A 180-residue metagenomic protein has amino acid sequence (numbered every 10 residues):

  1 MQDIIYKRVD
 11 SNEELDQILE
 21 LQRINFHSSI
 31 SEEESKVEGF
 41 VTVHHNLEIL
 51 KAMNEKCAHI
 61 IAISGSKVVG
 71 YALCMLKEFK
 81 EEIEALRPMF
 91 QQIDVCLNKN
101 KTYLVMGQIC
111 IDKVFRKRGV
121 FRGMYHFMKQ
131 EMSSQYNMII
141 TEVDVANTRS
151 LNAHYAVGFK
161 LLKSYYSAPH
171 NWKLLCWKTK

Functional and structural regions predicted by a protein language model:
M1-D16, E20, I24, S28: Conserved N-terminal entry element of GNAT/NAT acetyltransferase domains
H27-L47: Conserved GNAT-fold acetyl-CoA-binding loop/helix
L47-I61, K77-E82, V105: A short helix-loop-beta-strand connector motif used in the catalytic cores of GNAT acetyltransferases and, in some
L73-Q108: Conserved acyl-donor/pantetheine-binding loop and adjacent beta-alpha core of acyl/acetyltransferases and related
L104, M132-D144: Conserved GNAT acetyl-CoA-binding A-motif
Q108-I111, K117-Q130, Y155-A156: Conserved acetyl-CoA-binding loop-helix of GNAT-fold acetyltransferases
I109-R116, I139-L151: Conserved beta-strand-loop-alpha-helix junction that forms the acyl-donor binding cleft
R122, V145-K163: Conserved active-site alpha-helix within GNAT-family acetyltransferase domains
